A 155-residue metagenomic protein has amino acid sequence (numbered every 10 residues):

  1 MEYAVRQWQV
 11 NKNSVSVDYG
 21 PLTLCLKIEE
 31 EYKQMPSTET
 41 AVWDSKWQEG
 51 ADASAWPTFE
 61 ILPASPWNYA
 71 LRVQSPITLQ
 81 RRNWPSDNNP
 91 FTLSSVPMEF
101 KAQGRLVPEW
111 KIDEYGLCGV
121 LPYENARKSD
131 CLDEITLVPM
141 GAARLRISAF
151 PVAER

Functional and structural regions predicted by a protein language model:
E2-R155: C-terminal beta-rich recognition modules with glycine/proline-rich loops and embedded aromatic residues
